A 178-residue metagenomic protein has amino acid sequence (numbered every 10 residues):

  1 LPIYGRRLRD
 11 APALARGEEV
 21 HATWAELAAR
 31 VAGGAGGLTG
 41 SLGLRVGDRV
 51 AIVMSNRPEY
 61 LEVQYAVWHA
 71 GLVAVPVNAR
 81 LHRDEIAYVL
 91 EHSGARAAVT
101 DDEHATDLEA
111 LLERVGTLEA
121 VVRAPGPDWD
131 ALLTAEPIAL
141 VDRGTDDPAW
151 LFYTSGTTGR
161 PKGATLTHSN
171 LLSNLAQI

Functional and structural regions predicted by a protein language model:
L1-A13: A short N-terminal helical cap/helix-turn-helix that marks the beginning of AMP-binding/adenylate-forming
L1-I3, T39, P58-V77, D84-A87 (+1 more regions): Hydrophobic alpha-helical segments in the ANL/AMP-binding
D10-R57, L61-Y65, H82-A87: Conserved AMP-binding/adenylate-forming core of the ANL superfamily
L27-G36, A164-I178: Conserved structural elements of the adenylate-forming
V31-G36, S55, E91-G94, G159 (+1 more regions): Solvent-exposed alpha-helix faces
V46, H69-A131, V141: Structural core segment of the AMP-binding/adenylate-forming
E136-Y153, R160: Conserved pre-ATP/AMP-binding loop-to-beta segment of ANL
